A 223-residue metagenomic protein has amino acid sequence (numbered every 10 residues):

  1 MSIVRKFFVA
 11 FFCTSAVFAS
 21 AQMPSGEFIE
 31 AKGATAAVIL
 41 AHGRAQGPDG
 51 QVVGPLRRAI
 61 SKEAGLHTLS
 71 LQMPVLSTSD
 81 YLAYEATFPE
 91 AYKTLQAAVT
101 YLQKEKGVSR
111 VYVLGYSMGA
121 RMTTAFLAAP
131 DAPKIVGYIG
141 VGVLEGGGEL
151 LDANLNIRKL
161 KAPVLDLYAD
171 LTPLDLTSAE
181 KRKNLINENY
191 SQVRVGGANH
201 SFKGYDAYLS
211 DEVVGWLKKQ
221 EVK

Functional and structural regions predicted by a protein language model:
M23-K106: Serine-hydrolase catalytic machinery in alpha/beta-hydrolase-like enzymes
I60, D175-Y190: Conserved loop-alpha-helix segment in the C-terminal half of the alpha/beta-hydrolase fold that carries the catalytic
L114-T123: Gly/Ala-rich beta-loop-alpha elbow adjacent to hydrolase catalytic centers
P133-G146: A conserved short beta-strand
G146-G147, D170-L176: Acidic catalytic loop of the alpha/beta-hydrolase fold
L160, D166-Y168: Short beta-strand/loop motif that positions the catalytic acidic residue of the alpha/beta-hydrolase fold
L185-F202: Catalytic histidine neighborhood in serine/cysteine hydrolases with alpha/beta-hydrolase-type architecture
K203-G215: Post-His helix in hydrolase/transferase enzymes
